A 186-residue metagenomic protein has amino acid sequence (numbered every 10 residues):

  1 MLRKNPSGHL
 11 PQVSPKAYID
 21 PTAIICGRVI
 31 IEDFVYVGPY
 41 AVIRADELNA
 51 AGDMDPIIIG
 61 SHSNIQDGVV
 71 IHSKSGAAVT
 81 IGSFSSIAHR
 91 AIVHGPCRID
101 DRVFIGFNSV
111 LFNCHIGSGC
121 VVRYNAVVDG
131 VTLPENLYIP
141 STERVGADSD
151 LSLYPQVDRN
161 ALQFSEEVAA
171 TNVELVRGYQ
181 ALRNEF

Functional and structural regions predicted by a protein language model:
M1-Y40: N-terminal segments that cap or nucleate solenoid repeat domains
L2-Q12, Y40, R44-D46, A50-I58 (+3 more regions): Glycine-rich hexapeptide-repeat left-handed beta-helix
S63: Conserved donor-binding/catalytic core segment of Leloir-type glycosyltransferases
